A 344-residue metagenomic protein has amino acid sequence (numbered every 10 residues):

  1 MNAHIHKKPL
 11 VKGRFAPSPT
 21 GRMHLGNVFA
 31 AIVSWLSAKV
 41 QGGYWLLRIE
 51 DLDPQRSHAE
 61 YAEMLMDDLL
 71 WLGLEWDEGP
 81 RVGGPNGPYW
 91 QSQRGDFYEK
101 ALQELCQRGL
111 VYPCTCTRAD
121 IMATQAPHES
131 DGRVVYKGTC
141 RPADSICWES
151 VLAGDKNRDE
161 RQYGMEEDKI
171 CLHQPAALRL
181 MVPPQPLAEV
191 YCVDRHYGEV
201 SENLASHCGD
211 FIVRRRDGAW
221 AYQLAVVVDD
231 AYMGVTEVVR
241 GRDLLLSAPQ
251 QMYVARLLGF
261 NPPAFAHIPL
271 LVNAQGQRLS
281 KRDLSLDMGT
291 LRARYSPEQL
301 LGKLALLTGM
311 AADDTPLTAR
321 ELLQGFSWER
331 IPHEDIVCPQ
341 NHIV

Functional and structural regions predicted by a protein language model:
M1-R22, W45, L72, K156-C171 (+3 more regions): Non-catalytic terminal extensions that flank enzyme cores
N2-S130, R242-D243, S247-F260, P316-L317: N-terminal Rossmann-like or analogous alpha/beta NTP/dinucleotide-binding catalytic cores that position adenine
E50, R81, H267, L291-R292: Sparse recognition of residues in long alpha-helices and their boundaries
D53-E63, N273-Q277, Q324-P332: Short, mixed-charge aromatic SLiMs
M66-W76, Y98-C114, R133-E149, M165-E167 (+2 more regions): Short, Lys/Arg-enriched charge-dense amphipathic segments
W76-R81, R215, A255-L258, P269-L270 (+1 more regions): Short C-terminal domain-edge/linker segments immediately following a structured domain
R81-V82, P88-P142, Q185-A205, T315-P339: Solvent-exposed, charged interface segments at domain starts and junctions
A119-S280, D287-L291, I343-V344: Active-site cores that bind ATP or allylic diphosphates and position pyrophosphate for catalysis
